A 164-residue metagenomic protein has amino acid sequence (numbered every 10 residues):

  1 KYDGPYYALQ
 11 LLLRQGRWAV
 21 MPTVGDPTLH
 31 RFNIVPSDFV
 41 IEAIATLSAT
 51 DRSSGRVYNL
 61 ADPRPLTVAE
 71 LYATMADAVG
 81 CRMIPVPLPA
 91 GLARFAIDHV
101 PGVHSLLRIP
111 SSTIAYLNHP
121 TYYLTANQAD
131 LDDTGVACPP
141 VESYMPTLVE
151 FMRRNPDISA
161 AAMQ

Functional and structural regions predicted by a protein language model:
K1-F32, S37-E42, T46, M75: NAD(P)-dependent short-chain dehydrogenase/reductase
Y2, I34-S37, P65, T121 (+1 more regions): Short, solvent-exposed loop/helix junctions and linker helices that flank or host conserved functional motifs
M21-N33, S53-A61, I109-S111, Q128-V136: Glycine- and acidic
D26-E42, Y58-A78, P87-F95: Substrate-binding strand-loop-helix patch in Rossmann-like NAD(P)-dependent oxidoreductase/epimerase domains
S48-R52, V79, M152-P156: Short, hydrophobic alpha-helical segments
V68, Y72-N118, C138-E142, I158-Q164: Terminal hydrophobic/aromatic helix or amphipathic segment near a protein terminus
Y123-Q164: Amphipathic terminal alpha-helices
